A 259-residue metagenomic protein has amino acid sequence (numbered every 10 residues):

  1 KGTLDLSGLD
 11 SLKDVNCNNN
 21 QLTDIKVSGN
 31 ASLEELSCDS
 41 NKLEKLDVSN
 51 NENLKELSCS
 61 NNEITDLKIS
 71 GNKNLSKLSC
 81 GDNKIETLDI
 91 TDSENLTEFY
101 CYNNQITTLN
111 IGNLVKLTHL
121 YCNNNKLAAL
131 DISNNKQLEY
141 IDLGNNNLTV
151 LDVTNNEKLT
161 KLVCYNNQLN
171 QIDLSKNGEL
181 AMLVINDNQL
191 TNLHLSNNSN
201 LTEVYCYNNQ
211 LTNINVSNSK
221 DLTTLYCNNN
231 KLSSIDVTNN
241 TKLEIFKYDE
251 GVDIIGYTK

Functional and structural regions predicted by a protein language model:
T3-L6, I25, L46, L67 (+8 more regions): Canonical leucine-rich repeat
L9-K13, N30-L33, N50-L54, N72-L75 (+8 more regions): Short "repeat-start/strand-capping" segments in structured domains, especially the N-termini of parallel beta-helix
V15-C17, E34-C38, K55-C59, L78-C80 (+8 more regions): Conserved hydrophobic beta-strand positions in leucine-rich repeat
T224-K259: Leucine-rich solenoid repeat scaffolds
